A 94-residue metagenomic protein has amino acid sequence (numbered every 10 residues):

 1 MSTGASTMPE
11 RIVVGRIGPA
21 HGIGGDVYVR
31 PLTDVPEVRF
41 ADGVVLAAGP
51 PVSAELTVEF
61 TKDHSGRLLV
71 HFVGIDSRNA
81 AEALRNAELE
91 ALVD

Functional and structural regions predicted by a protein language model:
M1-D94: Short Lys/Arg-rich amphipathic alpha-helical segments
